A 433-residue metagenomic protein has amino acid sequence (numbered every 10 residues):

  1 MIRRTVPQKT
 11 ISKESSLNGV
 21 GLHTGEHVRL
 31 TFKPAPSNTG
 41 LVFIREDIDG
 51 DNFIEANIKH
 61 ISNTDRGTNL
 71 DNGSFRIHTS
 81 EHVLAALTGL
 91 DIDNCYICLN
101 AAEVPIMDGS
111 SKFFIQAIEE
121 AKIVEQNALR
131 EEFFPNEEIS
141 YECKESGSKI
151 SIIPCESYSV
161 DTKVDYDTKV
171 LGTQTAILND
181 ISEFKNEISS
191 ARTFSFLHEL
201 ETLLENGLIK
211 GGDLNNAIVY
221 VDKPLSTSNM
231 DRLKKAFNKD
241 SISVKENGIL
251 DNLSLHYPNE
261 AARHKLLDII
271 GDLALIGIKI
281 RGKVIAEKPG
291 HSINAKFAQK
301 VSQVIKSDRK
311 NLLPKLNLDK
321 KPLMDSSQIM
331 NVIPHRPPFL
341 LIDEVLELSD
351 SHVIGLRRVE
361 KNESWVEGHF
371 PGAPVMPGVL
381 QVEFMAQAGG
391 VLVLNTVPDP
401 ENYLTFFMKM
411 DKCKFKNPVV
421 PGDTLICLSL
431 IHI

Functional and structural regions predicted by a protein language model:
M1-L318: Short acidic-hydrophobic catalytic motif
F75-T79, P337, D411: Short secondary-structure boundary/capping elements
N94, K283, D343-E344, K412: Extracellular/lumenal ectodomain signal focusing on beta-strand-rich modules and carbohydrate-recognition contexts
R263-I276, V345, V375-P400: Active-site helix/loop of acyl-thioester processing domains in fatty-acid/polyketide metabolism, spanning hotdog-fold
G277-V284, K315-L323, A388-I426: Hydrophobic beta-strand-centered segment that forms part of the acyl-chain substrate-binding groove
S307-V375, Y403-L404, K416-V420: Non-catalytic linker/capping segments at the edges of enzyme domains
I431-I433: Conserved small/polar residues in nucleotide/adenosyl-binding loops
